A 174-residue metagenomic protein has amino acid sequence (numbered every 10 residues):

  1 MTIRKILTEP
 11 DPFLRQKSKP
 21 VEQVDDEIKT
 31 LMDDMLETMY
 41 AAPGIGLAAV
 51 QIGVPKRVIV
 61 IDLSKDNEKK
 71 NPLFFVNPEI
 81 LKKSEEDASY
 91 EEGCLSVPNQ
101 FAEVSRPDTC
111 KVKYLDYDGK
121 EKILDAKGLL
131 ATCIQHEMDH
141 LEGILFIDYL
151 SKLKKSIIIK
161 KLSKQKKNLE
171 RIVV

Functional and structural regions predicted by a protein language model:
M1-Q135, H140-V174: Active-site rim/adjacent substrate-binding subdomains
